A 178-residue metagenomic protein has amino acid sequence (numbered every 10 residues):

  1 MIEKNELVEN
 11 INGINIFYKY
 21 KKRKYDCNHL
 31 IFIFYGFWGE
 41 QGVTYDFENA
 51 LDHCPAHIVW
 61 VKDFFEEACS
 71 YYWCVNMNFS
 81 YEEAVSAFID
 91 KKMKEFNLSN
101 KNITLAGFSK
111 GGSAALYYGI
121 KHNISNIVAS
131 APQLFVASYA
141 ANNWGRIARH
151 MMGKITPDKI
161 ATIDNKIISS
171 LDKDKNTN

Functional and structural regions predicted by a protein language model:
N5-A68: Short, surface-exposed "cap/lid" segments of acyl-processing enzymes
K62-S80: Cap/lid segment of the alpha/beta-hydrolase catalytic domain
V75-F96: Alpha/beta-hydrolase active-site loop
N97-S109: Alpha/beta-hydrolase fold nucleophile elbow
G107-Y117: Glycine-rich nucleophile elbow surrounding the catalytic serine of serine-hydrolase chemistry
Y117-I127: Conserved hydrolase catalytic core segment
V128-A140: Active-site nucleophile loop of the alpha/beta-hydrolase fold
W144-N178: The feature captures the conserved acid-bearing segment of alpha/beta-hydrolase catalytic domains
